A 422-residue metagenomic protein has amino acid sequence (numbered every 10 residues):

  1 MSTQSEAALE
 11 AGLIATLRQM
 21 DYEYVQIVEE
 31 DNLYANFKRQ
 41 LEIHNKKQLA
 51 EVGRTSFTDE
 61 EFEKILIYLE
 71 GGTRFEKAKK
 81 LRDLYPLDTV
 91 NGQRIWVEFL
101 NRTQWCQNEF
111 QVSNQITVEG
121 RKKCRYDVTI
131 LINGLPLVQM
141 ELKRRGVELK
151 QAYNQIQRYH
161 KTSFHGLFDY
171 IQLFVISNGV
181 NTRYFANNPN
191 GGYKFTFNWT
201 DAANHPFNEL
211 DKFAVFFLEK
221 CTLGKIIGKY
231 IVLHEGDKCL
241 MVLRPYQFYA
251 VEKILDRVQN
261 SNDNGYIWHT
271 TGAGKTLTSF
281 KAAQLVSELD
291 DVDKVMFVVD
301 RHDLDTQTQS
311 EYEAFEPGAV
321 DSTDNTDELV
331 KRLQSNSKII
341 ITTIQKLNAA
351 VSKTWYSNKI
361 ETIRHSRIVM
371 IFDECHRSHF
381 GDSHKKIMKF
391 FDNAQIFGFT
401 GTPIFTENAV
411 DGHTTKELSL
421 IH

Functional and structural regions predicted by a protein language model:
S2-K294, D303-A319, S335-I339, Q345 (+1 more regions): ATP-dependent helicase/translocase motor core
V128, V330-L333, I360-E361, M388: Replace "in large, NTP-powered and nucleic-acid-processing enzymes" with "in large, NTP-powered factors and other
A282, T323-L329, K353-N358, G381-K385: Short beta-alpha junctions and helix-cap segments that line functional grooves
F297-V299: Short beta-strand-centered segment that lines the nucleotide-binding/catalytic pocket of NTP-utilizing
H302, T323-L329, I344-K346: Conserved helicase motor
L329-Q334, Q345-A349, P403: Extracellular/periplasmic ectodomains of large secreted or surface enzymes and adhesion receptors
K338-N358: Conserved helicase/translocase P-loop NTPase motor core
N348-W355, I363-I421: Signature of the SF2 helicase/ATPase Hel1-core->accessory helical subdomain module
